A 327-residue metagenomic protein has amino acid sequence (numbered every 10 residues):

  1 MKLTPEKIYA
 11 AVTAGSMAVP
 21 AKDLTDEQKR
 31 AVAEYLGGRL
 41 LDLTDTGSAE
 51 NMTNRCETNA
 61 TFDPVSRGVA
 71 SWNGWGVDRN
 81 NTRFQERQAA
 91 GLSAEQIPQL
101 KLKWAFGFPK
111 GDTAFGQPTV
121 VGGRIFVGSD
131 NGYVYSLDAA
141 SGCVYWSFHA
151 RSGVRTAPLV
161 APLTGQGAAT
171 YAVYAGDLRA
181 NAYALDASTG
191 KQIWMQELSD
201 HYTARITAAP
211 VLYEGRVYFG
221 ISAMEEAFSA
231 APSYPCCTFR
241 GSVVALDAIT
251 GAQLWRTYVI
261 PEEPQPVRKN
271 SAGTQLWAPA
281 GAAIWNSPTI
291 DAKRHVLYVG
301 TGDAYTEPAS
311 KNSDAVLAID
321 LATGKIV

Functional and structural regions predicted by a protein language model:
M1-L40, N181, V296: Extracytoplasmic electron-transfer domains, predominantly the class I c-type cytochrome c fold
T44-S48, R83-E86, D130, D138-A139 (+7 more regions): Short, solvent-exposed loop/turn and secondary-structure capping segments
N51-L102, V259-P264: Blade/loop signatures of beta-propeller domains
V69-V77, G111-Y133, S152-A182, R205-P235 (+3 more regions): Repeat-blade elements of multi-bladed beta-propeller folds
A89-Q99, F106, S129-Y145, H149-A150 (+1 more regions): Beta-propeller domains
K101-K103, C143-W146, K191-M195, L254-W255 (+1 more regions): A structural motif specific to WD40 beta-propellers
A105-F108, S152, E197-D200, Q253-A278 (+1 more regions): Surface-exposed loop and turn segments in beta-propeller and other repeat-based domains that flank or scaffold
L185-D186, G190, P235-A252, N312-K325: Beta-propeller blade signature
